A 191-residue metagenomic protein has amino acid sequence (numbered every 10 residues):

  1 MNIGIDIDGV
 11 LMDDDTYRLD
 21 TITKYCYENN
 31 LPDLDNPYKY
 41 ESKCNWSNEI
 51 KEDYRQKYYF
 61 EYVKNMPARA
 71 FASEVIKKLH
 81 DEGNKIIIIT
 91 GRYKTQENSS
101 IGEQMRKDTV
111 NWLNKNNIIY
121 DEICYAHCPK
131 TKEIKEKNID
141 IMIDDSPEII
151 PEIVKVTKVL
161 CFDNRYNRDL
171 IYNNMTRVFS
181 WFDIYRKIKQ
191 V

Functional and structural regions predicted by a protein language model:
M1-E52: Active-site neighborhood of HAD-like aspartate-dependent phosphohydrolases
D6, I89-G91, F162: Short hydrophobic segments within beta-strands
D15-Y17, R92, R165: Short, flexible active-site-adjacent loop segments at beta-strand->alpha-helix junctions, enriched in small/polar
D20, T95, R168: Flexible, glycine-rich phosphate/dinucleotide-binding loops and adjacent beta-alpha linkers at cofactor/substrate
Y54-E61: Short glycine/proline- and acidic residue-enriched helix-loop micro-motifs that form flexible lids or anion-recognition
V63, A72-T109, A126: Substrate-recognition element of Asp-dependent hydrolases with the DxDx(T/V) motif
N84, S99-I141, S146-V191: C-terminal cap/substrate-recognition subdomain and adjoining C-terminal extension of metal-dependent phosphatase-like
